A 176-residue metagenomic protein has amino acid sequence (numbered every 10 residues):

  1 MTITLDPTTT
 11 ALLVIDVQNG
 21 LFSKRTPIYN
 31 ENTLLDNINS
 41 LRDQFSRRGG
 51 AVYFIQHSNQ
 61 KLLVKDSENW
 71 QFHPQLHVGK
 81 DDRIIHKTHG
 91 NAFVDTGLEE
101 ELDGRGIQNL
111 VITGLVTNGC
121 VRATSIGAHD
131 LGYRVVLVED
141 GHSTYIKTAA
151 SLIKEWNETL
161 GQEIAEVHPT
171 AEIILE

Functional and structural regions predicted by a protein language model:
T2-A11, S40, Q60-K61, K65-E176: Active-site-adjacent betaalpha module
T8, P27-Y53: A short alpha/beta connector and helix-capping loop motif
L13-V17: N-terminal nucleotide-binding beta1-loop-alpha1 segment
N19-K24: Short acidic, Gly/Ser-rich segments with clustered Asp/Glu that frequently serve as metal-coordination loops in enzyme
